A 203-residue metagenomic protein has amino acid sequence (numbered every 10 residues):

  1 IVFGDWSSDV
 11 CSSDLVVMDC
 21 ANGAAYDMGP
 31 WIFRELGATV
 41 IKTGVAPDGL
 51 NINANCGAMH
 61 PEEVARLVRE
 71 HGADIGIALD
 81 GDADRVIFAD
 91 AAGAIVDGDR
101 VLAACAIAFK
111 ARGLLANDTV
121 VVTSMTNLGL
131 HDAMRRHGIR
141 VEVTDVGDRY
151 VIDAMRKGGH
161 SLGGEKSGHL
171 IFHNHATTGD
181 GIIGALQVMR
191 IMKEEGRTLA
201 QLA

Functional and structural regions predicted by a protein language model:
I1-W6, V10-C11: Single conserved hydrophobic/aromatic residue that forms the stacking wall/gate of nucleotide- or nucleobase-binding
S13-V17, T39, N117-T119: Residues that mark the start of a beta-strand
L15-M28, I32, D84: Short acidic, Gly/Ser-rich segments with clustered Asp/Glu that frequently serve as metal-coordination loops in enzyme
M18, K42-G44, A78-L79, F88 (+4 more regions): General beta-strand structural signal in soluble alpha/beta enzymes
W31-A89: N-terminal small/polar loop signature for handling phosphorylated ligands or for N-terminal nucleophile
G44-D48, R100-A103, I107, D145-Y150: Short, acidic/turn-prone active-site loops that include or flank metal/cofactor- and phosphate-binding residues
E63-G138: Replace "Mg2+/Mn2+-dependent" with "divalent metal-dependent
A73-I75, R112-A203: Phosphate-binding and adjacent anionic-ligand microenvironments
